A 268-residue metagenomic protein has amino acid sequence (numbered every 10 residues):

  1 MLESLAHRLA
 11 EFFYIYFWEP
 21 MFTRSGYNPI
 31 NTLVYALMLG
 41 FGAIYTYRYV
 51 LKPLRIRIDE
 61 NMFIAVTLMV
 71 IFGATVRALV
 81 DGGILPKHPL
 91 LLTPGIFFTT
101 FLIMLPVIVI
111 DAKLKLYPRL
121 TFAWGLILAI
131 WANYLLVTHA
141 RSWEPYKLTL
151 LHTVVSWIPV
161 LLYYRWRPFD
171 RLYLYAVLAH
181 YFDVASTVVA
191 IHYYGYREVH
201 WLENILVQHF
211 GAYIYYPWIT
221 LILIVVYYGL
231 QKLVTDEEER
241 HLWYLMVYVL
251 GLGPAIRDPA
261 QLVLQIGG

Functional and structural regions predicted by a protein language model:
M1-G268: Charge-biased, low-complexity intrinsically disordered regions
